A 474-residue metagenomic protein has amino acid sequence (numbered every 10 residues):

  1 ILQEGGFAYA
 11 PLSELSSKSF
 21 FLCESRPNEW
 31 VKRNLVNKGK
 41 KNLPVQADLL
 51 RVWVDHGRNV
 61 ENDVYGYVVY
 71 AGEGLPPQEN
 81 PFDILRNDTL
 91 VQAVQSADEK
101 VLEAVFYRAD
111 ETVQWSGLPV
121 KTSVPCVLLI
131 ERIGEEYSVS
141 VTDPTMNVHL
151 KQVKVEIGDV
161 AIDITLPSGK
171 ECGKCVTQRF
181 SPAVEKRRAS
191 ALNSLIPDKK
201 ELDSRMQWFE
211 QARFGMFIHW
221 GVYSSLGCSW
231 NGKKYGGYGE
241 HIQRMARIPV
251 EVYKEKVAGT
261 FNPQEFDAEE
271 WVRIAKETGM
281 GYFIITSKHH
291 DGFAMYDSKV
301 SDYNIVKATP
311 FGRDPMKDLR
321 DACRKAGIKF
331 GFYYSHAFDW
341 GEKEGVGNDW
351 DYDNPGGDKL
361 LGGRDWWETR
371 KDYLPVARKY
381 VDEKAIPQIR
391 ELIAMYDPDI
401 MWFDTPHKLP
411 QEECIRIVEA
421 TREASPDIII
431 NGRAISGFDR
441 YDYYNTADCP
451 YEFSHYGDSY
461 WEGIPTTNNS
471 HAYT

Functional and structural regions predicted by a protein language model:
I1, I164-S168, I430-S436: A generic structural motif
L2-R51, Q114, P119, M146-L150 (+1 more regions): Trp/Gly-enriched beta-strand surface patches
A47-E61: Exposed beta-sheet edge/beta-hairpin loop segments within beta-rich domains
R51-W53, S123-C126, I130, S140 (+2 more regions): Active-site-adjacent structural elements in folded domains
N59-E61, R86, I133, W208-E210: Solvent-exposed loop and beta-edge segments used for protein-protein assembly and interaction
Y67: Hydrophobic, well-ordered secondary-structure elements that form the walls of internal hydrophobic environments
Y70-R188: Non-catalytic terminal regions with compositionally biased, polar/charged low complexity
S190-T474: Mature catalytic domains of secreted/periplasmic carbohydrate-active enzymes
